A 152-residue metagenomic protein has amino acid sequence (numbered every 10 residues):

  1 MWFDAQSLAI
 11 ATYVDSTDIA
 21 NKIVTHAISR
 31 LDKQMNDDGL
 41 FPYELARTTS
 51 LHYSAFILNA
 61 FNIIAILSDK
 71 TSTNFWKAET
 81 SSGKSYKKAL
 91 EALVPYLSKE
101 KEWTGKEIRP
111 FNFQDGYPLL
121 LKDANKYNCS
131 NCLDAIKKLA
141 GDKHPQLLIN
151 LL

Functional and structural regions predicted by a protein language model:
M1-S72: Aromatic-lined, polymer-binding surfaces characteristic of secreted/periplasmic polysaccharide-degrading enzymes
F75-L152: CBM-like carbohydrate-recognition segments
